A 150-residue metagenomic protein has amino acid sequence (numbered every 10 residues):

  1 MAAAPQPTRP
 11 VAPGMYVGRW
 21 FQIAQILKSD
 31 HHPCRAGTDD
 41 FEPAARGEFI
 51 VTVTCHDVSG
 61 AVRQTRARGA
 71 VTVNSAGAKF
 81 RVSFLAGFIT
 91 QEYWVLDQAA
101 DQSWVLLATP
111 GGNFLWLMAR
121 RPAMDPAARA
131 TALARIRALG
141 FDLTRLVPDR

Functional and structural regions predicted by a protein language model:
M1-R150: A beta-rich soluble binding module of mature secreted/lumenal proteins
